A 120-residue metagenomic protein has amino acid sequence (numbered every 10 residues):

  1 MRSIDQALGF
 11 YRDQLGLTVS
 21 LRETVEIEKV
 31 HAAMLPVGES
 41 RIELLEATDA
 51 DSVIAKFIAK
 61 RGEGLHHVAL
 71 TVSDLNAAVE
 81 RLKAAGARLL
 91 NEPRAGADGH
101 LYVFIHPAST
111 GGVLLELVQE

Functional and structural regions predicted by a protein language model:
M1-L8, E63-V72, E120: N-terminal beta-strand motif that seeds the catalytic metal site of vicinal oxygen chelate
M1-R41, A78, A84-G86, E92-H100 (+1 more regions): Core segments of cupin and vicinal oxygen chelate
G38-E39, T48-D49, S73, A108-S109: Short loop segments at secondary-structure junctions
I42-E43, S109-L114: Short, charged/polar, Gly/Pro-enriched secondary-structure boundary elements
L44-K56, G62, S73: Conserved secondary-structure micro-motifs at functional edges
E46, P107, Q119: Pocket-edge structural micro-motifs
I58-A87: Short, solvent-exposed interaction modules
